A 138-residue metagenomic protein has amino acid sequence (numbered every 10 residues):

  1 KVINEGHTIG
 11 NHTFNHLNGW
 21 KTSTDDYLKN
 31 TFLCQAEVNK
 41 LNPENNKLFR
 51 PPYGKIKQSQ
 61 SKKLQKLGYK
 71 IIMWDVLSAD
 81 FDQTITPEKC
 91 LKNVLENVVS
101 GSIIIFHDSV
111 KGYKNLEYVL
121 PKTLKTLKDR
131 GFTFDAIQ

Functional and structural regions predicted by a protein language model:
K1-I3, H7-H12, I72, T133: Short, well-structured secondary-structure segments
H7-T8, L17, T24-Q58, K62-L67 (+2 more regions): CE4/NodB-like, metal-dependent polysaccharide N-deacetylase domain that modifies extracellular/periplasmic N-acetylated
N11-T13, P51-Y53, D75, F106-D108 (+1 more regions): A cross-domain feature marking catalytic cores of carbohydrate-active enzymes and several ubiquitous metabolic/repair
H16-T22, D80-D82: A short acidic, helix-capping loop that chelates divalent metal ions and anchors anionic groups
K21, D25-L28, K114-Y118: Soluble non-cytosolic domains of exported or imported proteins
K55, S61-N97, G131-Q138: His/Asp/Glu-enriched short active-site or ligand-binding loop at hydrolase and phosphoryl-transfer sites
A79-T84, K111-E117: Active-site glycine- and acidic-residue-rich loops that bind and position anionic ligands or nucleotide-like cofactors
K114-Q138: C-terminal domain-boundary segment and adjacent tail
